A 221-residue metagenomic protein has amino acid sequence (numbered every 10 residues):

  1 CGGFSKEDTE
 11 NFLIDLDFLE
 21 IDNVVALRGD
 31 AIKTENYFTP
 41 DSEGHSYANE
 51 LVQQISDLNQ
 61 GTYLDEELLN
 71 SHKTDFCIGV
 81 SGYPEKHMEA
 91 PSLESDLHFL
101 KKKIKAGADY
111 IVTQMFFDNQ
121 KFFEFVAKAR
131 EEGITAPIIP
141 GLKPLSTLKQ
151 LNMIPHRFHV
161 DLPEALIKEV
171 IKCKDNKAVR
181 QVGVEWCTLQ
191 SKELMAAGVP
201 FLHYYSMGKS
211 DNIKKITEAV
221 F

Functional and structural regions predicted by a protein language model:
C1, V25-L27, D109-D118, H203-S206: Catalytic beta/alpha-barrel core
F4-D17, S95-F99, E124-A127, T147-M153 (+1 more regions): Catalytic cores of alpha/beta
S5-Q53: Flexible, glycine-rich active-site loops centered on histidine and acidic residues that chelate a metal or position
K6-L13, P91-K102, G183-E193: Short, acidic/polar
L16, K103, G107, P140 (+1 more regions): Conserved, mostly hydrophobic/aromatic
E20-D22, T74-F76, A108-D109, I134-I138 (+1 more regions): Short, well-ordered coil/turn segments that N-cap beta-strands
G29, S42-K73, G79-E89, A127 (+3 more regions): Active-site pocket-lining/capping segments in soluble small-molecule metabolic enzymes
